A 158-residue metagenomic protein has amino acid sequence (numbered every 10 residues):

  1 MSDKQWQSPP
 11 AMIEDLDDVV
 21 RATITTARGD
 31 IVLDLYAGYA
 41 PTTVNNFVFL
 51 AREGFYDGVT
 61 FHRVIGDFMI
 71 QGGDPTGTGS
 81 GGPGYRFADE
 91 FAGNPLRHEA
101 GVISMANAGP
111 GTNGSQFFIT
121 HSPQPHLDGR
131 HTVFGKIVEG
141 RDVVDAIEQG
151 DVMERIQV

Functional and structural regions predicted by a protein language model:
M1-V158: Cyclophilin-like peptidyl-prolyl cis-trans isomerases
